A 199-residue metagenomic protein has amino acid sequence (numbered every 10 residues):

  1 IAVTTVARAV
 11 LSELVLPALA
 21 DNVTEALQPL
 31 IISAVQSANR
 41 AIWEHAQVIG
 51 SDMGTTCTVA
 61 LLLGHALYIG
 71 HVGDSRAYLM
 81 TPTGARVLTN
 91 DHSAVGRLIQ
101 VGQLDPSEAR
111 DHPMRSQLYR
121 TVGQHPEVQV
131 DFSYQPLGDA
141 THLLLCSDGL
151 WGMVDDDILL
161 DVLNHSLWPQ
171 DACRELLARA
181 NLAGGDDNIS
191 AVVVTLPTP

Functional and structural regions predicted by a protein language model:
I1-P199: PP2C/PPM-type serine/threonine phosphatase catalytic domain
